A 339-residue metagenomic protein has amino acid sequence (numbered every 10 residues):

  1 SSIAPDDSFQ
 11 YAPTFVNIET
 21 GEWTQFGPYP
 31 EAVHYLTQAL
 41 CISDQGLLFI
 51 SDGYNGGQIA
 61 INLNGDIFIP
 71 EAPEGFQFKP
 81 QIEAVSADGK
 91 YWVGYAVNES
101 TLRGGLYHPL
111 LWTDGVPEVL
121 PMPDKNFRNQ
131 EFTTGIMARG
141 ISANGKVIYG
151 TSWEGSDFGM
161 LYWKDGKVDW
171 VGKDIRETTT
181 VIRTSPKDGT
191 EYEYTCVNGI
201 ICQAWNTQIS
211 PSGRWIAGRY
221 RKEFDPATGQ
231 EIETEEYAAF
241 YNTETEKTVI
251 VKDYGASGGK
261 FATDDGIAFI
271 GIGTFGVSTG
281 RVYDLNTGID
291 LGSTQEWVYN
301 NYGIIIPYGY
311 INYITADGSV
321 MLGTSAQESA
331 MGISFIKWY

Functional and structural regions predicted by a protein language model:
S1-Y339: Conserved "turn/edge" positions that cap or connect secondary-structure elements within repeat/scaffolded domains
